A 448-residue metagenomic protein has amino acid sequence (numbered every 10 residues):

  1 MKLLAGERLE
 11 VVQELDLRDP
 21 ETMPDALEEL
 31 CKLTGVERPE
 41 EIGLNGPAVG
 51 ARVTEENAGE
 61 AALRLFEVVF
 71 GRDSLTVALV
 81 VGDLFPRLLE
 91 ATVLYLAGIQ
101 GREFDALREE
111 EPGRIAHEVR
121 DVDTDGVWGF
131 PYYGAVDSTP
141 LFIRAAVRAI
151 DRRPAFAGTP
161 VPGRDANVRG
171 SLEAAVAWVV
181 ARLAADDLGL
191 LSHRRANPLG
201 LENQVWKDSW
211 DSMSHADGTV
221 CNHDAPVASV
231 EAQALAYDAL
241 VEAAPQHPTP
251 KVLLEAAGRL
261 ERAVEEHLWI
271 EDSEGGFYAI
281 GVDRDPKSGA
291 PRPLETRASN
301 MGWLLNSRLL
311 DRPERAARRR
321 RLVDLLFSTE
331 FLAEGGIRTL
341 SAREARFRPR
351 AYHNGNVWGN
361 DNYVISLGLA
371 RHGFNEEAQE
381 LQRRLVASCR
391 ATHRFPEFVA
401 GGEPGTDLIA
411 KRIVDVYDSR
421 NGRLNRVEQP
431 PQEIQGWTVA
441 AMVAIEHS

Functional and structural regions predicted by a protein language model:
M1-L17, A62-L65, R153, A157 (+8 more regions): A structural signal for the main folded, soluble domain(s) of proteins
L3-V69, A91, Y95, D187-L190 (+5 more regions): Low-complexity, Ser/Thr/Pro/Gly-enriched N-terminal "stalk/linker" regions
D25, N45, V49, L107-R108 (+4 more regions): Catalytic cores of carbohydrate-active enzymes
A26, L96-E110, R114, A149-V227 (+6 more regions): Active-site acid/base region of carbohydrate-active enzymes
G50-L63, A116-Y133, N197-V227, D285-A290 (+2 more regions): Acidic/His metal-coordination segments adjacent to aromatic residues that form catalytic metal sites in metalloenzymes
T54-A58, E111-T124, S341, R346 (+1 more regions): C-terminal catalytic domain of Rieske-type non-heme iron oxygenases
E67-L199, V230-Q233, L294, A298 (+4 more regions): Aromatic-rich carbohydrate-recognition surfaces in CAZymes
F70-G101, R169-E173, D224-Q246, E255 (+1 more regions): Active-site core of glycosidic bond-cleaving carbohydrate-active enzymes
